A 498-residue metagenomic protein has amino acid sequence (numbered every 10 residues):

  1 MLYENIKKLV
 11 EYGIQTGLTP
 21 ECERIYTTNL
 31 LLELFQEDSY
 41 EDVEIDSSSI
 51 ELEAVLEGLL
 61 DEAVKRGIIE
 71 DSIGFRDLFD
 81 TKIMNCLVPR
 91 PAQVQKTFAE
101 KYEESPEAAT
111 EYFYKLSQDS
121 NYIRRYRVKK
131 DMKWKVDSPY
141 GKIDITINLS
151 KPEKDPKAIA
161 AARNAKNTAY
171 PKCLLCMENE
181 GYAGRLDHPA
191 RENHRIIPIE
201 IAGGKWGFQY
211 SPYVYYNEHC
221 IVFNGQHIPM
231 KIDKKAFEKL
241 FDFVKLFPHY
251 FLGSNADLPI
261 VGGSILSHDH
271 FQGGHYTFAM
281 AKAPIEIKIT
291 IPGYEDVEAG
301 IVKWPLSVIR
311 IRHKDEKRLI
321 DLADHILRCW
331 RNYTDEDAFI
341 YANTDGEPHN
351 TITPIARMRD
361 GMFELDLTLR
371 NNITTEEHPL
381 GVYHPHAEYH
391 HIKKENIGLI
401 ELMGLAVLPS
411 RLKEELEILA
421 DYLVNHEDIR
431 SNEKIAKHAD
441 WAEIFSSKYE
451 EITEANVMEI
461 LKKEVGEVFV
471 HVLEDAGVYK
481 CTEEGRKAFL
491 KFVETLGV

Functional and structural regions predicted by a protein language model:
M1-V222, Q226-P229, K303-P305, L319-A323 (+2 more regions): Active-site microenvironments that recognize anionic phosphate/pyrophosphate groups
N193-R195, H227-L252: Helical scaffold of the NTase/Pol beta-like nucleotidyltransferase catalytic core
N224, H270-F271: Generic structural signal marking isolated hydrophobic packing positions within regular secondary structure
K235, V244-S267, G273-L327, R331-T334: Catalytic or ion-translocation cores adjacent to nucleophile or general acid/base/metal-coordination motifs in diverse
